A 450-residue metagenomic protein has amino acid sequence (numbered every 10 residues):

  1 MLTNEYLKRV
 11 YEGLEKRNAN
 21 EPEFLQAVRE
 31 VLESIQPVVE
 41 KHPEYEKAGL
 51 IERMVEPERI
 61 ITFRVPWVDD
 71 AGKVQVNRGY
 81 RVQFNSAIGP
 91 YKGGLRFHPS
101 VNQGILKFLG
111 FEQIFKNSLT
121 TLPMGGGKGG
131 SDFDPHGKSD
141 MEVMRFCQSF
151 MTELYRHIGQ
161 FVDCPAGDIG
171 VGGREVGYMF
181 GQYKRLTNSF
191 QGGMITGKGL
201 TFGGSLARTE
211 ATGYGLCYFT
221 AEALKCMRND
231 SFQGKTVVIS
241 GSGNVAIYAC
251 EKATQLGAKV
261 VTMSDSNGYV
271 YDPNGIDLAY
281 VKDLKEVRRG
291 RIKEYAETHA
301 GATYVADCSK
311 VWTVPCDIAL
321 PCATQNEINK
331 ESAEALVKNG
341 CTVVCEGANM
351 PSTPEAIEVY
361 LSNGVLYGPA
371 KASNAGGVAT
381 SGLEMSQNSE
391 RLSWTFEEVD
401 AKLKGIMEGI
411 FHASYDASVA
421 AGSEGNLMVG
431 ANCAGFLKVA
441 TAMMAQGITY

Functional and structural regions predicted by a protein language model:
L2-A27, A223-L224, V337-Y450: Adenosine-phosphate binding glycine-rich loop
P22-L25, P43-A48, T121, I158-G167 (+4 more regions): Flexible, glycine/charged-enriched surface loops at secondary-structure junctions
E44-K73: Structured beta-strand/loop patches that form or line metal/cofactor-binding pockets in enzymes
H98, N117-Q233: Glycine/serine-rich phosphate-binding loop and adjoining beta1-alpha1 elements at the start of nucleotide-handling
V162-A166, F190-M194, I239, T262-D265 (+5 more regions): General beta-strand structural signal in soluble alpha/beta enzymes
G199, G204-T313: Glycine-rich phosphate/diphosphate-binding loop of Rossmann-like nucleotide-binding domains
G268-Y367, A372: Rossmann-like adenosine-cofactor binding region
